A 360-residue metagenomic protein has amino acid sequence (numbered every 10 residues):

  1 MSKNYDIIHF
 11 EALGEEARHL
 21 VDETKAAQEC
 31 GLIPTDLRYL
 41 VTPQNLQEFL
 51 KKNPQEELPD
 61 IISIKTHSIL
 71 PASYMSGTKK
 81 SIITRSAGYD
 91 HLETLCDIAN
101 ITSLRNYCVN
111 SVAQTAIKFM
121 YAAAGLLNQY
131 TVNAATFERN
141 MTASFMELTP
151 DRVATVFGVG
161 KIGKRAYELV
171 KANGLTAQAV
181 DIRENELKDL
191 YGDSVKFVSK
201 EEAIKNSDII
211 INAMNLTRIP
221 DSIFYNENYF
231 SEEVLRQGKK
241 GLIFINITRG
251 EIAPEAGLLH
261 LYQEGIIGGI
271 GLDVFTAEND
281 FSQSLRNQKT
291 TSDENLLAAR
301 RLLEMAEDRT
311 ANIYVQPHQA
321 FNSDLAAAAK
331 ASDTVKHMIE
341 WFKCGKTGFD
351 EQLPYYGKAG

Functional and structural regions predicted by a protein language model:
M1-L58: N-terminal glycine-/charge-rich "phosphate-binding" loop or analogous flexible N-terminal tail
N45-E57, A72, Y191-S207: Short acidic low-complexity segments
N53-I61, T78, K205-I210, K239-L242: Short acidic/histidine-rich motifs immediately flanking catalytic phosphotransfer sites in two-component signaling
E57-V132, A143-E147, F244: Phosphate/diphosphate ligand-binding glycine-rich loop within oxidoreductases
T66-H67, A87, M214-R218, T248-R249 (+1 more regions): Short glycine-/small-residue-rich Rossmann-like dinucleotide-binding loops
S76-S81, D97-A99, L175, K239-L242 (+2 more regions): A short helix->loop->beta-strand "cap" motif at the edges of active sites that frequently abuts
S144-K240: Rossmann-like dinucleotide/phosphate-binding beta-alpha-beta segment
G241, I247-G360: Rossmann-like dinucleotide-binding domain for NAD(H)/NADP(H)
